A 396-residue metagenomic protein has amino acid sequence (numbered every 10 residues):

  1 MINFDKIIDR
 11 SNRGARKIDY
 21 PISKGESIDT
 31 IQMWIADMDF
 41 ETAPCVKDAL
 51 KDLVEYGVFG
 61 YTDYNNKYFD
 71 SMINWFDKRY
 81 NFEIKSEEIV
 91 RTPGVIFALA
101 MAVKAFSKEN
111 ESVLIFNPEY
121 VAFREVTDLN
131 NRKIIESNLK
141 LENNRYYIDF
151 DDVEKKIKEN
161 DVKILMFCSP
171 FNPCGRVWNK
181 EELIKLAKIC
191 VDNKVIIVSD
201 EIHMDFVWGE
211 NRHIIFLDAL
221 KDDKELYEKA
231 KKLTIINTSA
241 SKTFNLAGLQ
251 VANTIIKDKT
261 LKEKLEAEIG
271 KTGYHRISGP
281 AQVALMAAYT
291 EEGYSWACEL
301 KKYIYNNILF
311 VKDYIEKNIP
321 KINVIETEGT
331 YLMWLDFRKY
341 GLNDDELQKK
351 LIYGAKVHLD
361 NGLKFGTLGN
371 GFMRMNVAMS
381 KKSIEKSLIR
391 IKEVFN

Functional and structural regions predicted by a protein language model:
I2-G94, M101, E291: N-terminal small-domain helix-loop-helix segment of the aminotransferase-like
D48, D52, K221-K302, E393-F395: Conserved core segment of the aminotransferase class I/II
F59-K188, D205-E225: Conserved core of the PLP fold type I
E111, R132, D192-V195, K231-K232: A short helix->loop->beta-strand "cap" motif at the edges of active sites that frequently abuts
M286, K302-K312, V324-F337, G369: Conserved glycine-rich beta-strand-loop-beta hairpin in the small C-terminal domain of fold type I
K350-L359, F365-N396: PLP-dependent enzyme catalytic core of the Aspartate aminotransferase-like
